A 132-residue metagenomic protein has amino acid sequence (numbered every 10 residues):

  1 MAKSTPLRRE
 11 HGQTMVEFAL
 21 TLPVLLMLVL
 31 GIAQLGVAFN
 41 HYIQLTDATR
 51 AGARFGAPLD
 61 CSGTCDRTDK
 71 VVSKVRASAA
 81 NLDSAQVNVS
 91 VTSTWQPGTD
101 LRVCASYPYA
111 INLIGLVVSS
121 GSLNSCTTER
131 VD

Functional and structural regions predicted by a protein language model:
A2-S73: Alpha-helical assembly-interface signal, strongest on the long, hydrophobic N-terminal helix that forms
T5, L28, A33, A80 (+2 more regions): Intrinsic-disorder/low-complexity peptide segments enriched for small residues
L22, F39, I43, L59 (+3 more regions): Solvent-exposed, flexible loop/coil residues
L25-M27, W95, V117: Generic marker of residues within folded, mature protein domains
D47, A51-S106: Short amphipathic secondary-structure patches
S106-D132: Low-complexity, S/T/G/P-rich flexible repeat/linker segments used as non-globular hinges and stalks within
